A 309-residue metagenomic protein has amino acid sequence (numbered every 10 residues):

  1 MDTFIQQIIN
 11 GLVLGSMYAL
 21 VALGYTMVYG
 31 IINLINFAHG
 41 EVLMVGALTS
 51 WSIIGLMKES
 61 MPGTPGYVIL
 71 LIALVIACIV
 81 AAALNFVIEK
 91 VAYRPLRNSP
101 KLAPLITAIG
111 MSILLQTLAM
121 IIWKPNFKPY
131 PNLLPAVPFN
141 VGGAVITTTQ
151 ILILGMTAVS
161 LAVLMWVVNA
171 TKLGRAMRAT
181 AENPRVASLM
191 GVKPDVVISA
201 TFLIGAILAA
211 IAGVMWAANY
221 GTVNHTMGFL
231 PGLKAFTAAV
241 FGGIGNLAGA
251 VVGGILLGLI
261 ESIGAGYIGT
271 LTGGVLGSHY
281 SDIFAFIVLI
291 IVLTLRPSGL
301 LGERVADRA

Functional and structural regions predicted by a protein language model:
M1-V21, T49, S60-I72, S99-A103 (+4 more regions): Membrane-interfacial amphipathic/re-entrant helices at transmembrane-helix boundaries
F4-I54, V87-A103, A239-L247: Single transmembrane alpha-helix segments in multi-pass membrane proteins
L14, V145-V223, G242, L247-G253: Helix-loop-helix "hairpin" substructures at the membrane interface of multi-pass membrane proteins
Y18, L70-V75, F202-A209, M215-F286: Transmembrane alpha-helical segments in multi-pass inner-membrane proteins
I31-L34, A38-V87, V91, Y267-V275: Membrane-embedded helix boundary and interhelical linker motif in transport proteins
A47-S52, L74-L84, M111-A119, M156-M165 (+3 more regions): Hydrophobic core segments of alpha-helical transmembrane domains in multi-pass membrane transport and ion-translocation
M61-M111, L118, V252-L257, E261 (+1 more regions): Alpha-helical transmembrane segments within multi-pass membrane transporters and channels
P95-L96, K101-A170, V197-A200, I263-D282 (+2 more regions): Transmembrane helix-bundle core of multi-pass membrane transporters and related energy-transducing complexes
